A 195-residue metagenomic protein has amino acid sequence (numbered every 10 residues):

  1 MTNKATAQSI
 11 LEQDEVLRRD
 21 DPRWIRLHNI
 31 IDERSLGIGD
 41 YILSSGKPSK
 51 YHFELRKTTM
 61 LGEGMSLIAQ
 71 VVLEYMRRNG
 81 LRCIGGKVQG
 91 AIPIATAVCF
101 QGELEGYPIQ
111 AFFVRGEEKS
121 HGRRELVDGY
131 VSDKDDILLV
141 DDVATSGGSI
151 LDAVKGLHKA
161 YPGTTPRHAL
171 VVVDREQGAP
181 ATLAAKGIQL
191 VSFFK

Functional and structural regions predicted by a protein language model:
T2-I30, K155-K195: PRPP-dependent phosphoribosyltransferase catalytic core
T2-N79: Active-site-facing substrate-recognition patch
G46, I84, A111: Conserved hydrophobic/aromatic pocket- or pore-lining residues that grip, position, or stack substrates in active sites
T59-G62, I92, H121, G147-G148 (+1 more regions): Loop/helix-junction capping segments adjacent to catalytic residues or to phosphate/diphosphate-binding pockets
V72-R82, V154, H158-A160: Phosphate/pyrophosphate-binding loops at sites that engage ATP/ADP/AMP, CoA/4′-phosphopantetheine, polyphosphate
G80-G90, R167-L170: Short glycine-rich phosphate-binding loop at a beta-alpha junction
I94-L138, S146-D152: Short, glycine/charge-rich flexible loops or terminal/linker lids adjacent to PRPP-binding catalytic cores
